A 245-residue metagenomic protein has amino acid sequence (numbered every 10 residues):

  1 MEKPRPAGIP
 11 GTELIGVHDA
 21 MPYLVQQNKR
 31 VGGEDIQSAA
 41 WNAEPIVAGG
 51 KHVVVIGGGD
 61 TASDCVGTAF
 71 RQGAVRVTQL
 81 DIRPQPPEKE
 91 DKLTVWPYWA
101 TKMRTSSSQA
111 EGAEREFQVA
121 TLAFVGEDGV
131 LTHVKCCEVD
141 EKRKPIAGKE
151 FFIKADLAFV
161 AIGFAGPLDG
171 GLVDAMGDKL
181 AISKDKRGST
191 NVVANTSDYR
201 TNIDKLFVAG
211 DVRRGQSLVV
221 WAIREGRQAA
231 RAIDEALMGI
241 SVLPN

Functional and structural regions predicted by a protein language model:
M1, A120, V139-D140, G163-F164: Short glycine-/small-residue-rich Rossmann-like dinucleotide-binding loops
M1-R5, Q118-V130: A conserved short coil-to-beta-strand element within the FAD-binding core of flavoproteins
E13-G50, K142-Q216: FAD-site-proximal beta/loop scaffold in flavoenzymes
G33-A74: Rossmann-like NAD(P)H-binding beta-loop-alpha module
G58, D81-Q85, D211: Cofactor-binding loop segments of dinucleotide-utilizing enzymes, especially the Rossmann-like FAD- and NAD(P)+-binding
A62-G67, Q72, A209-L243: A conserved FAD-binding loop/helix module that cradles the flavin
V66-A123, I240-N245: Rossmann-like dinucleotide-binding cores of NAD(P)H-dependent redox enzymes
